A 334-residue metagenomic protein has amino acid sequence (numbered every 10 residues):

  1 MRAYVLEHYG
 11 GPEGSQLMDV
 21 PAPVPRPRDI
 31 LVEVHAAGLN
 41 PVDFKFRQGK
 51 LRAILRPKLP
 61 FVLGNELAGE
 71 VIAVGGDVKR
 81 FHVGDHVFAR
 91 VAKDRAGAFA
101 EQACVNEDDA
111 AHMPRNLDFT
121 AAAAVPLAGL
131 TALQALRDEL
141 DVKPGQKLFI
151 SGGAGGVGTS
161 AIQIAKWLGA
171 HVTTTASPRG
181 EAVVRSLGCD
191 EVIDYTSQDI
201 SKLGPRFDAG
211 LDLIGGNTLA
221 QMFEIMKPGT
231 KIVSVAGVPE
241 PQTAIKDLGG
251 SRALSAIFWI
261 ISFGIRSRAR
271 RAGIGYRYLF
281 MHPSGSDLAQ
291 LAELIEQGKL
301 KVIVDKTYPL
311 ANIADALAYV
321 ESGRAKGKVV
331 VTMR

Functional and structural regions predicted by a protein language model:
P21-L39, L51-A96, L213: Glycine-rich beta-strand-centered segment in the early N-terminal region that forms part of a ligand/cofactor-binding
R56, N65, R80, A89-G152: NAD(P)H dinucleotide-binding glycine-rich loop of Rossmann-like/cofactor-binding domains, especially the beta1-alpha1
G76-D77, V172-V183, N217-T218, E240-P241: Short glycine/proline-centered loop/turn elements that form peptide/ligand docking sites
V125-S197: Mid-domain Rossmann-like dinucleotide-binding core that forms the NAD(H)/NADP(H) cofactor-binding site
K202-A209: A short acidic, Gly/Pro-enriched loop at the edge of an enzyme's catalytic core that lines a small-molecule cofactor
T218-Q297, R334: Glycine-rich phosphate-binding loop and adjacent beta-alpha segment of Rossmann(oid) nucleotide-cofactor-binding
F280-R334: C-terminal hydrophobic helical "lid"/dimerization subdomain of Rossmann-like NAD(P)H-dependent oxidoreductases
